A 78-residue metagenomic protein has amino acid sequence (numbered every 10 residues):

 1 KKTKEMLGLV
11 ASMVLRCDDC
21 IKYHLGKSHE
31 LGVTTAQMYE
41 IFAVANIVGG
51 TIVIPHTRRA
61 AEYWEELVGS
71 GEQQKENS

Functional and structural regions predicted by a protein language model:
K1-S78: Hydrophobic alpha-helical segments
